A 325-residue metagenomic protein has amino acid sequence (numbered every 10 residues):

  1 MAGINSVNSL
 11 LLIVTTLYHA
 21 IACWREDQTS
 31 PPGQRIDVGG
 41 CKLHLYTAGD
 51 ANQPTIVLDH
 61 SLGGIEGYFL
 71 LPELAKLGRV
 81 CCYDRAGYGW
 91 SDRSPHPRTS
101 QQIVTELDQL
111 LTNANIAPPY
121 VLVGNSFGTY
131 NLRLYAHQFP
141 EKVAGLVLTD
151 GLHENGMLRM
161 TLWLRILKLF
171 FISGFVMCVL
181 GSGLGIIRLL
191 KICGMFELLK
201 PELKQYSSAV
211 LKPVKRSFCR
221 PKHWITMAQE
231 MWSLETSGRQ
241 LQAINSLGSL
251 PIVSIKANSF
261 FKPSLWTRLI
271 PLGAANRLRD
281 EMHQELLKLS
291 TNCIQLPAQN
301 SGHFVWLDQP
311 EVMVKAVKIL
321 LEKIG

Functional and structural regions predicted by a protein language model:
M1-I36: N-terminal membrane-anchoring alpha-helices
C41-W90: Conserved HGGG/HGGXW glycine-rich cap/lid loop of the alpha/beta-hydrolase fold
Y46, C82-V123, F139: Active-site loop/oxyanion-hole signature of alpha/beta-hydrolase fold enzymes
L58-H60, Y83-R85, T149, K256 (+1 more regions): Alpha/beta-hydrolase
G63, R85-G89, G128-N131, H153 (+1 more regions): Alpha/beta-hydrolase active-site loop signature
S100, V147-E285, C293, P297: Flexible "cap/lid" subdomain of the alpha/beta-hydrolase fold that forms the substrate-access gate
A117-T161: Conserved hydrolase catalytic core segment
E281, L289-G325: Catalytic active-site module of serine/aspartate enzymes centered on a nucleophile-bearing elbow/loop
